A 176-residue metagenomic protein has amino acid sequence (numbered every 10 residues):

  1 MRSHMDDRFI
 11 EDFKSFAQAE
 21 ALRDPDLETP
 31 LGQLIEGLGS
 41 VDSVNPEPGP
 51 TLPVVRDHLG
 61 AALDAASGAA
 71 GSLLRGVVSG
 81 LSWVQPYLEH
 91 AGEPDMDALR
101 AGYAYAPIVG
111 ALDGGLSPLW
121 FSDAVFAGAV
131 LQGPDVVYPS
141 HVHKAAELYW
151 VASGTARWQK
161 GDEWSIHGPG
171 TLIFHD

Functional and structural regions predicted by a protein language model:
S3, D7-S122: A short, N-terminal "cap"/entry segment at the start of jelly-roll beta-barrel domains of the cupin/DSBH fold
Y105-L116, V125-H143, E163-W164, D176: Conserved short histidine dyad/triad with adjacent acidic residue
A124, L148-W150, G161-D176: Short acidic-glycine-tyrosine-enriched beta hairpin
V130, A156, T171: Hydrophobic/aromatic beta-strand elements that line small-molecule binding cavities or substrate pockets in beta-rich
V137-Y138, E147, G154-Q159: Short beta-strand segments in beta-sandwich/barrel cores
